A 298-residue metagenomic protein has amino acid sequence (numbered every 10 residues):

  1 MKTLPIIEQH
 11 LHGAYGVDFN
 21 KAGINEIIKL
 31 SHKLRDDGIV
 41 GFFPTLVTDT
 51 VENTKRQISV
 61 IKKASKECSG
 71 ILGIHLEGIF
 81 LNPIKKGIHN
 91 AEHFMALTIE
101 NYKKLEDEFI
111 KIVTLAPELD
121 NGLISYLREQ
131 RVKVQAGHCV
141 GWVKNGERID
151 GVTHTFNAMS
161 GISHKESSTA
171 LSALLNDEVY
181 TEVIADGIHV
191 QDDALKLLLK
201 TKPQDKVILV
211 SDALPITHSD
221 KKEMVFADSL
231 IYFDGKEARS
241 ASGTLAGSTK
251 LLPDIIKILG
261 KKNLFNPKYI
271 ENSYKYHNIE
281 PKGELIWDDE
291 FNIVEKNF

Functional and structural regions predicted by a protein language model:
K2-I24: Di-metal (Zn2+ and/or Mg2+/Mn2+) metal-binding site signature of metallo-dependent hydrolases with the MBL/beta-CASP
P5-I7, I74, V134-A136, V207-V210: Residue-level marker for buried hydrophobic side chains located in beta-strands that build the well-ordered beta-sheet
L11-Y15, I28-Q57, G70-N82, E108-D120 (+4 more regions): Divalent metal-dependent hydrolysis catalytic cores, especially in the metallo-beta-lactamase
S31, K55-K62, Y102, I124 (+2 more regions): Generic structural signal for well-ordered alpha-helices, preferentially at hydrophobic/aromatic core positions
L76, P83-S168: Divalent metal-binding pocket/active-site signature
V143-L264: Active-site-adjacent C-terminal substructures of enzyme catalytic domains
L264-S273: Short, well-structured alpha-helical segments that form the helix of a local strand-helix-strand
Y274-K275, E280-F298: C-terminal cap of metal-dependent C-N hydrolases
